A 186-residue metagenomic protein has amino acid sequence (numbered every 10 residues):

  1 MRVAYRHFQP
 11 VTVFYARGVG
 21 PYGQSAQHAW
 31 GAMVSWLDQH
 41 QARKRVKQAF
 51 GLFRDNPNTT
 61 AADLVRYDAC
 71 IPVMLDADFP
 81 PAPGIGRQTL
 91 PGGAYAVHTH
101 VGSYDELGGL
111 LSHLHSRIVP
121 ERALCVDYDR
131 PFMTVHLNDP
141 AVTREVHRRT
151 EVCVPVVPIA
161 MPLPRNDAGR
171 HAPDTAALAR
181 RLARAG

Functional and structural regions predicted by a protein language model:
M1-G186: A solvent-exposed interaction/effector surface
